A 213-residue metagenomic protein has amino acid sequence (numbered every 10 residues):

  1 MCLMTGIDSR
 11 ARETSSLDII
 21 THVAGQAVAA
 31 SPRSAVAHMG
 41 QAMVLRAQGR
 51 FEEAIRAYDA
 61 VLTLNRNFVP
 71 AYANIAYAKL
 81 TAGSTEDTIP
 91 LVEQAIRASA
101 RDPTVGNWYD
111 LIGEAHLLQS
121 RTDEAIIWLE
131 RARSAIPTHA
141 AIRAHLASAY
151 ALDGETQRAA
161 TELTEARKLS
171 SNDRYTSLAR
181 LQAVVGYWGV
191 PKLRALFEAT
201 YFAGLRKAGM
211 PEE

Functional and structural regions predicted by a protein language model:
L3-I7, R12-S15, I20-V28, S34-A37 (+5 more regions): Alpha-helical protein-protein interaction modules
